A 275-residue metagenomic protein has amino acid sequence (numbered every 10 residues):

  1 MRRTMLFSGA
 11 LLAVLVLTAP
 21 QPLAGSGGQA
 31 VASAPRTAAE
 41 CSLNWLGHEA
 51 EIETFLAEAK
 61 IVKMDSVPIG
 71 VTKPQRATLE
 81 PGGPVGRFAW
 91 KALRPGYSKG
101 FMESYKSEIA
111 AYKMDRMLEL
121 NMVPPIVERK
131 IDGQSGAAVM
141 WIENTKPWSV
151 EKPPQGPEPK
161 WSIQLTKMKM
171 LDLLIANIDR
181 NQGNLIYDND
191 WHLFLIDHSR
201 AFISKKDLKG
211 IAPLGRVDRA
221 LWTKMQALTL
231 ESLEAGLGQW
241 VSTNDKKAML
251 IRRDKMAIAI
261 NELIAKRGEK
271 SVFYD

Functional and structural regions predicted by a protein language model:
M1-G9: Bacterial N-terminal signal peptides that target proteins for export
G9-I69, P74-R76, G82, T243-D275: Regulatory N- and C-terminal appendages and interdomain linkers associated with kinase/kinase-like NTP transferase
T37, N44-W45, P68-G70, G83-S98 (+2 more regions): Active-site-flanking segments in enzyme catalytic domains
A57-P157, D172-N177: Conserved ATP-binding subdomain of kinase catalytic cores across diverse folds
A77-L79, W90, Q164-A201, M249: Active-site acidic catalytic loop and adjacent metal/ATP-binding pocket of ATP-dependent phosphoryl transfer enzymes
E80, Y187-D275: C-terminal catalytic region of ATP-dependent kinase domains
D132-L174, L214-R216, A220-K247, I251-D254: ATP-dependent phospho-/nucleotidyl transfer catalytic cores
S149-P153, R180-L185, K206-D207: A short secondary-structure junction signal
